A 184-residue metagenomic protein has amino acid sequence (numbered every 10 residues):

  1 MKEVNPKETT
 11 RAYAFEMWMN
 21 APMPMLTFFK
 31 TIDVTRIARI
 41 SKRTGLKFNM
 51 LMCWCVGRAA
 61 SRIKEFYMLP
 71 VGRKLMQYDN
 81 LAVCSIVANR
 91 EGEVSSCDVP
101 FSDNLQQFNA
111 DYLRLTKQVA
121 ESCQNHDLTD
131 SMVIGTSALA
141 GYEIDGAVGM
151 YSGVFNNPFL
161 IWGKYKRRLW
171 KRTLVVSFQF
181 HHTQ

Functional and structural regions predicted by a protein language model:
M1-L46: N-terminal beta-alpha "docking/capping" segments at the starts of catalytic domains in thioester/acy l-group-handling
K2, A21-M23, L81, Y112-L113 (+1 more regions): Conserved GHKL (Bergerat-fold) ATPase module
N20-R39, N80-D103, T173-S177: Acyl/amide activation-and-transfer machinery of modular secondary-metabolite enzymes
F28, N156-I161: Bergerat-fold GHKL/Histidine-kinase-like ATPase
L46-V83, F180: Hydrophobic "lid/gating" helix adjacent to the active-site nucleophile that controls access to an acyl-thioester pocket
N89-I144: Helical lid/core segments from catalytic subdomains that handle acyl or acyl-like groups
S131-E143, A147, F159-Q184: Histidine-centered acyl-transfer/condensation active-site motif and its immediate structural neighborhood
A147-V154: Short, Gly/Ser/Thr-enriched beta-strand-loop segments that form substrate-interacting elements of hydrolase/peptidase
